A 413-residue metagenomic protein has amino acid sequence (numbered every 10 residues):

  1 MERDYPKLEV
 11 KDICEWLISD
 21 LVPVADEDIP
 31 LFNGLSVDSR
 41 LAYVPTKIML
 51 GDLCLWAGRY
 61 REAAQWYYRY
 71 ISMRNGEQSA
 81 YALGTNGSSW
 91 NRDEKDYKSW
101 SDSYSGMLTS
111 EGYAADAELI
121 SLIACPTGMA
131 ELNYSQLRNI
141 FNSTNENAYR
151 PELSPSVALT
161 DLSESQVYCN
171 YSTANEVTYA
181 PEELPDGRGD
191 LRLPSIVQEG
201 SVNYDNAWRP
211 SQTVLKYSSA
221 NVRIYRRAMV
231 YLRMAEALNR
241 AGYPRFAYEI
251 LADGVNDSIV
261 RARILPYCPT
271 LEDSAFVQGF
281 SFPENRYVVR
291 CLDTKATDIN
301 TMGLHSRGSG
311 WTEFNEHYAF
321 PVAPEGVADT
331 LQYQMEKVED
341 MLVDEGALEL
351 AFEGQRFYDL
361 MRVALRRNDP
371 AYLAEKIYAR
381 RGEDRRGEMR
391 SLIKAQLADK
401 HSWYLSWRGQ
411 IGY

Functional and structural regions predicted by a protein language model:
M1-I120, A124-Y134, E182-Y413: Acidic/polar-rich alpha-helix caps and helix-coil junctions
A25, N145-N147, C169, V255: Class I S-adenosyl-L-methionine
E118, L122-P126, L137-N145, E152-V177 (+4 more regions): Structured loops at beta-to-helix junctions and adjacent beta-edge loops in soluble globular domains
